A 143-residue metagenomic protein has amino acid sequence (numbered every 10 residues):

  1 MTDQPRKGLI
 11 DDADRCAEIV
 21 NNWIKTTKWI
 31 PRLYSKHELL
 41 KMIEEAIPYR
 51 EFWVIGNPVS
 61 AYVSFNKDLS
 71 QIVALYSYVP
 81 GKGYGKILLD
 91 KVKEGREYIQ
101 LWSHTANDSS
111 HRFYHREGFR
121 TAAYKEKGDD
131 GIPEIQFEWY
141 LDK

Functional and structural regions predicted by a protein language model:
D3-E18: A short beta-loop-alpha structural element at the N-terminal edge of CoA-dependent acyl/N-acetyltransferase catalytic
E18-I43: Conserved GNAT-fold acetyl-CoA-binding loop/helix
K41-V54, Q71: A short helix-loop-beta-strand connector motif used in the catalytic cores of GNAT acetyltransferases and, in some
V54, P58-K67, Q71-Y76: Conserved beta-strand in the GNAT
V79-K91: Conserved acetyl-CoA pyrophosphate-binding loop and the N-cap/start of the following alpha-helix in GNAT-like
K86-I87, A106-I135: Conserved active-site alpha-helix within GNAT-family acetyltransferase domains
E94-N107: Conserved GNAT acetyl-CoA-binding A-motif
L101-W102, G131-K143: Terminal substrate-recognition subdomain of acyl/acetyltransferases
